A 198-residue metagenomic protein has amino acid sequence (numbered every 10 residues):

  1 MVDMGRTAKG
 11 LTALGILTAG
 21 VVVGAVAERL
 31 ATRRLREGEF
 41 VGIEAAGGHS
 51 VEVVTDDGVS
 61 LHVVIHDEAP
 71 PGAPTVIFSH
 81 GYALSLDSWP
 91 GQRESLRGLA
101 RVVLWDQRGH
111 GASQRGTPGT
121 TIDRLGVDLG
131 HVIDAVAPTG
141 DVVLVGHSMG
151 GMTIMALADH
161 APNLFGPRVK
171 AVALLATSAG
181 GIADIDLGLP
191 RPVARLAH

Functional and structural regions predicted by a protein language model:
V2-T32: Hydrophobic alpha-helical topogenic segments used for membrane insertion/localization
E39-L61: N-terminal cap/lid segment of alpha/beta-hydrolase-fold proteins
V59, V64-A112: Conserved HGGG/HGGXW glycine-rich cap/lid loop of the alpha/beta-hydrolase fold
T75, R101, D141-V143, K170-A171: Structural signature of beta-strand start/N-cap positions in the alpha/beta core of ABC transporter nucleotide-binding
H80-Y82, G146-G151: Conserved alpha/beta-hydrolase "nucleophile elbow" surrounding the catalytic nucleophile
S88-P90, S113-G119, A183-D186: Conserved catalytic-core motifs of eukaryotic protein kinase domains, centered on the activation segment
Q107-V145, M149, L164-F165: Active-site loop/oxyanion-hole signature of alpha/beta-hydrolase fold enzymes
M155, D159-H198: Flexible "cap/lid" loop of the alpha/beta hydrolase fold
